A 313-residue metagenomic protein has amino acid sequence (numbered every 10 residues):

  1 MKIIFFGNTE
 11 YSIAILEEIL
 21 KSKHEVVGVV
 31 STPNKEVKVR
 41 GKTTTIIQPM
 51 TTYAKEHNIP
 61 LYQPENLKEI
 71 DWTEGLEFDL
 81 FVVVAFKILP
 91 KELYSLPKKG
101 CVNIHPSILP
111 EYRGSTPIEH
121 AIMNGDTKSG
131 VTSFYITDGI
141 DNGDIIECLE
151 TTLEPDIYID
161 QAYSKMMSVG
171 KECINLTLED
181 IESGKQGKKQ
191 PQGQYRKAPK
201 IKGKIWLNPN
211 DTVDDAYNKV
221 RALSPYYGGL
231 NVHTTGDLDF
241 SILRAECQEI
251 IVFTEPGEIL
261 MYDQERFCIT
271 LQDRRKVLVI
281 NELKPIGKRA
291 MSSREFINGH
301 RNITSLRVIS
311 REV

Functional and structural regions predicted by a protein language model:
M1-Y227, P285-G287, S292, I297 (+1 more regions): One-carbon transfer enzymes
Y217-V313: C-terminal active-site/capping subdomain that shapes the small-molecule cofactor and substrate pocket of enzyme
